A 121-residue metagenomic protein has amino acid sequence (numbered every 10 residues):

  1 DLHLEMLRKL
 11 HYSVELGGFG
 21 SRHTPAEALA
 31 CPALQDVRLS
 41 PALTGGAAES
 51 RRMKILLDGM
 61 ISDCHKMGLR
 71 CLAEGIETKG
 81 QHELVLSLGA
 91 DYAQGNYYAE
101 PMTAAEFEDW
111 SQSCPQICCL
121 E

Functional and structural regions predicted by a protein language model:
D1-L4, L57: Heptad-repeat coiled-coil signal-transmission/dimerization helices
L10-E121: EAL-family c-di-GMP phosphodiesterase catalytic domain
